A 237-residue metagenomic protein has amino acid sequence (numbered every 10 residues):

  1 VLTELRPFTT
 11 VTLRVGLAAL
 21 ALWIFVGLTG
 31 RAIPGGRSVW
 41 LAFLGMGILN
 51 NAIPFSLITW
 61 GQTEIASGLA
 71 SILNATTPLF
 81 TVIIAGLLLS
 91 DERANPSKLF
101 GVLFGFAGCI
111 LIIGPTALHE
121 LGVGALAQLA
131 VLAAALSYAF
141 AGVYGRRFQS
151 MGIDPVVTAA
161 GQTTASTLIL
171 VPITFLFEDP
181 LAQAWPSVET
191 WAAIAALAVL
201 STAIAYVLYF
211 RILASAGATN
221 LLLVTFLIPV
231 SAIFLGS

Functional and structural regions predicted by a protein language model:
V1, T10, R14, G61 (+5 more regions): Hydrophobic/aromatic residues within transmembrane alpha-helices of multi-pass small-molecule transporters
E4-T12, G35-L41, G114-S137, F175-A195: Juxtamembrane helix-entry segments on the extracytoplasmic side of multipass membrane proteins
V11-L13, N51, A70-T76, Y144-L168 (+1 more regions): Helix-helix packing/entry segments at the starts of transmembrane helices
L22, L44, I84, P96-T116 (+2 more regions): Hydrophobic transmembrane alpha-helices of multi-pass small-molecule transport proteins
L22, T81-I83, L87, I112 (+3 more regions): Transmembrane alpha-helical segments that form core, pore/gating elements of small-molecule transporters/exporters
W23-N74, I84, L111, A198-A216: Specific transmembrane alpha-helical segments of multi-pass solute transporters/efflux pumps, especially DMT/EamA
R37-G47, R93-A107, A127-Q128, G152-Q162 (+1 more regions): Cytoplasmic-side transmembrane-helix entry/capping segments in multi-pass membrane proteins
M46-F55, P78, I113, A134-G142 (+6 more regions): Transmembrane alpha-helical core positions of polytopic small-molecule transporters
